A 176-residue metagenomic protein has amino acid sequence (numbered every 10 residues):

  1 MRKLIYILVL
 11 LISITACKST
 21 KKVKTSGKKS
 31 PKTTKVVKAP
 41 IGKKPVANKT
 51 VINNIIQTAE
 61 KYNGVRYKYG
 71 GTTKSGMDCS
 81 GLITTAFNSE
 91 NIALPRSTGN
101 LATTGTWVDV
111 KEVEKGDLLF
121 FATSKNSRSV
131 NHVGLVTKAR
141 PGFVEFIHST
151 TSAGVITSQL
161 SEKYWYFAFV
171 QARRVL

Functional and structural regions predicted by a protein language model:
R2-L8, K21: Sec-dependent signal peptide recognition, specifically the positively charged N-region followed immediately by
S13-A16: C-terminal motif of bacterial Sec signal peptides marking the signal peptidase cleavage site
K18-G27, K43-A47, V136-L176: Aromatic- and glycine-rich peptidoglycan recognition patches
T34-G76: Post-signal-peptide N-terminal segment of Sec-exported extracytoplasmic proteins
I52-I56, E60, S80-T84, V113 (+1 more regions): Extracytoplasmic/secreted envelope proteins and their assembly/folding machinery, especially bacterial periplasmic
R66-K115: Catalytic cysteine-centered active-site loop
N126-V133: Short, Lys/Arg- and Gly-enriched loop/turn segments at beta-strand edges
